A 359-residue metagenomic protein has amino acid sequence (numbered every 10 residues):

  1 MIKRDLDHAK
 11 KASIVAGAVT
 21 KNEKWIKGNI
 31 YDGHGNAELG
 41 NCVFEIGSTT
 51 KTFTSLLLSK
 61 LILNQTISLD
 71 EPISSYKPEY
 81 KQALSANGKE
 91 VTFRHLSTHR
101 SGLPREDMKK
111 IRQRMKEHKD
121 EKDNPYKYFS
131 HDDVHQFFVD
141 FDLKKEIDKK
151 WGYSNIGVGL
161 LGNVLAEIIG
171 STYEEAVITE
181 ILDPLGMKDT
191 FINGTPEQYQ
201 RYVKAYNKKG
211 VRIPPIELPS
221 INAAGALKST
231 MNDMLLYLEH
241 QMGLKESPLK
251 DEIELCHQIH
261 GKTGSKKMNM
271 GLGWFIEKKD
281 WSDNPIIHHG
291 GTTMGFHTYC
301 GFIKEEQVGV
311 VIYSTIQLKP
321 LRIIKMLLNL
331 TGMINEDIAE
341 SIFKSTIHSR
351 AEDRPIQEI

Functional and structural regions predicted by a protein language model:
M1-Y31, N36, A166, S171 (+3 more regions): Catalytic loop of the DD-peptidase/beta-lactamase superfamily, centered on the K-T-G motif and neighboring
R4, L56, K60, S75 (+8 more regions): Residue-level signal for well-ordered alpha-helical scaffold segments within enzymatic catalytic domains
H8-V15, G35-H95, K144-I156, N222-G225 (+1 more regions): Short active-site loop at a secondary-structure junction that contains or immediately precedes the catalytic residue(s)
N41-V43, V91, M108-I111, H118-Y199 (+1 more regions): Catalytic-site signature segments of enzymes, centered on catalytic residues
E45-T49, L63-K109, N163, E167-G210 (+1 more regions): Active-site helix/loop module of the DD-peptidase/beta-lactamase fold, centered on the serine-lysine SxxK catalytic
I111-R114, D123, L321-L328: Short, flexible/disordered intra-domain loops and linkers
V134-F137, K209-P214: Active-site-adjacent bridging/hinge elements
